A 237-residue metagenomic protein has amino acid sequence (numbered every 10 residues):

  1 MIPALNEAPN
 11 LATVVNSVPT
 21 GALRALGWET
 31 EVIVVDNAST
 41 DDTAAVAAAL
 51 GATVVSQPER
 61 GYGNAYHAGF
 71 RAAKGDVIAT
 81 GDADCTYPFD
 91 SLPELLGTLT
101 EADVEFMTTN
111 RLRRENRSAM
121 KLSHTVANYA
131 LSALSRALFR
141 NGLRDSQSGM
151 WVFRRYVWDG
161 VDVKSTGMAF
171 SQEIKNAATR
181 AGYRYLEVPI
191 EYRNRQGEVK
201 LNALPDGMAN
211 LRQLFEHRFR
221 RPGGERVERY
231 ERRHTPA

Functional and structural regions predicted by a protein language model:
M1-I2, L11, V18, T30-V35: Hydrophobic targeting segments
E7-L23: Short, well-formed alpha-helical segments that are part of the catalytic scaffolds of diverse glycosyltransferases
T30-I33, A44-A72: Conserved donor nucleotide-binding strand/loop of the catalytic core
D36-A44, C85: A conserved acidic beta->alpha catalytic loop
P58-A72, F89-M168, N194-P205, L211-Q213 (+1 more regions): Acceptor/aglycone-binding surface of glycosyltransferases and processive sugar-polymer synthases
I78: Short aromatic/hydrophobic "clamp" motif used to bind/position activated sugar donors
E105, A209-A237: Terminal low-complexity segments of carbohydrate-biosynthetic enzymes
N141-G142, K164-T166, K175-Y192: Catalytic donor-sugar/metal-binding loop of nucleotide-sugar-dependent glycosyltransferases
